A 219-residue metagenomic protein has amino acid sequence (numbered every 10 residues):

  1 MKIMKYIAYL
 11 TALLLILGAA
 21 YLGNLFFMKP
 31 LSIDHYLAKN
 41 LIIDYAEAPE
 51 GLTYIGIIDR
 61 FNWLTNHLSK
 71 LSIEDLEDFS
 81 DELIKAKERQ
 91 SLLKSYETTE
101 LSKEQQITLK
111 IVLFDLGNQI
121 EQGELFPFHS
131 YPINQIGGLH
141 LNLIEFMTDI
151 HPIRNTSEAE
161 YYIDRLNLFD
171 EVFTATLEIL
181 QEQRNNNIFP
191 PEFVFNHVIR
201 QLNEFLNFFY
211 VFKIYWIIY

Functional and structural regions predicted by a protein language model:
M1-I3: N-terminal Lys/Arg-rich, disordered targeting/topogenic segments
K5-Y219: N-terminal maturation segment of proteins
